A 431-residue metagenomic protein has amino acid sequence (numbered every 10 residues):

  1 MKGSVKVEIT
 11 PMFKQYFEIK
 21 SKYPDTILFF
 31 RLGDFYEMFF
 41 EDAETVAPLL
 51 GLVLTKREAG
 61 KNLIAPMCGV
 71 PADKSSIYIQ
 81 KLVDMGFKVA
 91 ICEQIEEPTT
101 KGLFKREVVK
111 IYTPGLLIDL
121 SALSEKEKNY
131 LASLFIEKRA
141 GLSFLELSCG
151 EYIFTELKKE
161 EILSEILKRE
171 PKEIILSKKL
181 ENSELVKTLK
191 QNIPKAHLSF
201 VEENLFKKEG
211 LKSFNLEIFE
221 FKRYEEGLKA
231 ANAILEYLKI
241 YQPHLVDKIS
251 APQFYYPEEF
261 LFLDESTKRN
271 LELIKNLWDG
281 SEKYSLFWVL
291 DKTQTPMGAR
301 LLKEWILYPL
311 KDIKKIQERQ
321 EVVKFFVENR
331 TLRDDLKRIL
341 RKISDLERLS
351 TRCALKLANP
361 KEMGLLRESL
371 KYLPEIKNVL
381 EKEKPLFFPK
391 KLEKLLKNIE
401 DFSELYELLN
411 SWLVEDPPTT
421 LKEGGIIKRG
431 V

Functional and structural regions predicted by a protein language model:
K2-F325, R338-R341, D345-A354, A358-V431: Charged catalytic and DNA/RNA-contacting regions of genome-maintenance and nucleic-acid-processing enzymes
R330-L332: Conserved interaction-surface patches within small, structured recognition/assembly domains
